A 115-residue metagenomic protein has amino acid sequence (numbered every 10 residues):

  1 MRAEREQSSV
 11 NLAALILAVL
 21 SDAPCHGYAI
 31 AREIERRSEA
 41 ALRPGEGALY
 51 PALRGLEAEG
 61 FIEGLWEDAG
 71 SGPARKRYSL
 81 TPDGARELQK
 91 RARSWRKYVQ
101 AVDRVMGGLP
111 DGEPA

Functional and structural regions predicted by a protein language model:
E4-A48: N-terminal helix-turn-helix DNA-binding core of bacterial DNA-binding proteins
A18, R32, P51, Q89 (+1 more regions): A cross-family signal for key residues in well-ordered alpha-helices that form functional helical elements
D22, E67-G70: Short polar/acidic secondary-structure junctions
L49-L56: Basic amphipathic alpha-helical segments that dock to polyanions
G60: Glycine-centered, phosphate/nucleic-acid-interacting loop/turn motifs that mediate DNA/RNA or nucleotide
G64: Short beta-strand "wing" residues that participate in macromolecule-binding interfaces
G70-A92: Basic, amphipathic "hinge/linker" alpha-helix immediately C-terminal to the N-terminal HTH DNA-binding motif
R86-A115: Amphipathic alpha-helical dimerization/coiled-coil segments that flank or bridge DNA-binding/regulatory modules
